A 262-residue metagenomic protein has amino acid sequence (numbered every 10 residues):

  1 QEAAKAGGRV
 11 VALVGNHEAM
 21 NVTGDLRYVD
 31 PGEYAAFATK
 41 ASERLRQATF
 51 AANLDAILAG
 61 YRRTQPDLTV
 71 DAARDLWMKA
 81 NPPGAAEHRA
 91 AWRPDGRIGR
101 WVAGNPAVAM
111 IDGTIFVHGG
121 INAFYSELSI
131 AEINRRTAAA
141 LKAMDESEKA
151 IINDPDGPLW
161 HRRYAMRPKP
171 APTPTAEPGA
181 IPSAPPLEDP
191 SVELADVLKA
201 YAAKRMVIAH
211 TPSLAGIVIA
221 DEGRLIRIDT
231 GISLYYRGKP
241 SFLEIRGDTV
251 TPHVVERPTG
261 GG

Functional and structural regions predicted by a protein language model:
Q1-G262: Feature recognizes metal-dependent phosphohydrolase scaffolds
